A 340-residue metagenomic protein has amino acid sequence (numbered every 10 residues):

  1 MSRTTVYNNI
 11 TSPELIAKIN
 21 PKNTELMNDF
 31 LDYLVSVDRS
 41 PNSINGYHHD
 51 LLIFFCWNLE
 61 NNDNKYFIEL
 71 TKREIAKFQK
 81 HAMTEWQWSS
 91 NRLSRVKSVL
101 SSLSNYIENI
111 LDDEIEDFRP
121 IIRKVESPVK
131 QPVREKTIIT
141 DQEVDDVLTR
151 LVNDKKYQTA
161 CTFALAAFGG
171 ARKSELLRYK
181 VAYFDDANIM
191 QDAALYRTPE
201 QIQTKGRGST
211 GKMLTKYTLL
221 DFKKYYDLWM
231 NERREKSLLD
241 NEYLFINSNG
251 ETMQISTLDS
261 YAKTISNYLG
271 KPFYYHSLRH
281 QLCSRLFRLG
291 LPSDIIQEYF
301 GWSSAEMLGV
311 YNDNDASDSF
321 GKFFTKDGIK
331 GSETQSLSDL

Functional and structural regions predicted by a protein language model:
M1-P13, K326-L340: C-terminal secondary-structure termini that scaffold catalytic or DNA-interacting sites
N28-N45, H49-R134: N-terminal core-binding DNA-recognition domain of tyrosine recombinases/integrases
P128-D146, K205-L220, S237-N241: DNA breakage-rejoining catalytic core of tyrosine-based enzymes
D141-K173: Basic, Lys/Arg- and aromatic-enriched nucleic-acid-binding interface segment
R178-K223: Conserved tyrosine-mediated DNA breakage-rejoining catalytic core shared by Y-recombinases
T215-G270: Active-site/catalytic core of tyrosine-dependent DNA strand-transfer enzymes
E251, D259-E298, W302: Short, basic (Lys/Arg/His-rich) helix/loop patches that form interaction surfaces in the mid-to-C-terminal regions
F300-K326: Catalytic-site neighborhood detector that most strongly recognizes the C-terminal catalytic loop/helix of tyrosine
